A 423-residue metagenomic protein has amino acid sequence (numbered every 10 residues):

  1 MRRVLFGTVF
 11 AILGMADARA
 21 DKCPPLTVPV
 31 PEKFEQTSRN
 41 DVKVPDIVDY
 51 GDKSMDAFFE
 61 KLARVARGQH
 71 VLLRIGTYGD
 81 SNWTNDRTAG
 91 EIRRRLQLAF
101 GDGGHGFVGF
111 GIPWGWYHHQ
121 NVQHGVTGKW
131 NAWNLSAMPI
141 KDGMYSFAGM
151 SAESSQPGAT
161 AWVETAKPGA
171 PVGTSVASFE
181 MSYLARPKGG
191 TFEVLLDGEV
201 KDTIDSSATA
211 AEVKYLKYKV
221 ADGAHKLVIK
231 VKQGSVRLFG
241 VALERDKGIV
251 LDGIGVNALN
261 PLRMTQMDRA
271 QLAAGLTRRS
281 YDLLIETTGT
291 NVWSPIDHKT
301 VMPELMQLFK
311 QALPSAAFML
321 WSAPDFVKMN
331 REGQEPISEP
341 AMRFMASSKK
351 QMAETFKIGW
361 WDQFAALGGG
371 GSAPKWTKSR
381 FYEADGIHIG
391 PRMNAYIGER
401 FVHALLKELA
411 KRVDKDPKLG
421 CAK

Functional and structural regions predicted by a protein language model:
M1-F6: Bacterial N-terminal signal peptides that target proteins for export
V9-A18: Hydrophobic h-region of N-terminal signal peptides that target proteins for export in Gram-negative bacteria
R19-L26: Cleaved targeting-peptide boundary
V28-T77, W133-S136, A148, P157-A159: Membrane/wall-proximal cationic-aromatic binding patches
M55-D56, G68-T77, T84, T88 (+3 more regions): Conserved, compact domain cores that house catalytic/ligand-binding motifs in diverse enzymes and effector modules
R74, N82-E304: Conserved SGNH/GDSL esterase-like catalytic core that processes O-acyl groups on lipids and polysaccharides
A99-G111, W321, Q363, R412-D416: Surface-exposed patches in mature extracellular/periplasmic domains of secreted proteins
D268-R269, D325-K423: Catalytic His-Asp segment of secreted/periplasmic serine-dependent ester chemistry enzymes
